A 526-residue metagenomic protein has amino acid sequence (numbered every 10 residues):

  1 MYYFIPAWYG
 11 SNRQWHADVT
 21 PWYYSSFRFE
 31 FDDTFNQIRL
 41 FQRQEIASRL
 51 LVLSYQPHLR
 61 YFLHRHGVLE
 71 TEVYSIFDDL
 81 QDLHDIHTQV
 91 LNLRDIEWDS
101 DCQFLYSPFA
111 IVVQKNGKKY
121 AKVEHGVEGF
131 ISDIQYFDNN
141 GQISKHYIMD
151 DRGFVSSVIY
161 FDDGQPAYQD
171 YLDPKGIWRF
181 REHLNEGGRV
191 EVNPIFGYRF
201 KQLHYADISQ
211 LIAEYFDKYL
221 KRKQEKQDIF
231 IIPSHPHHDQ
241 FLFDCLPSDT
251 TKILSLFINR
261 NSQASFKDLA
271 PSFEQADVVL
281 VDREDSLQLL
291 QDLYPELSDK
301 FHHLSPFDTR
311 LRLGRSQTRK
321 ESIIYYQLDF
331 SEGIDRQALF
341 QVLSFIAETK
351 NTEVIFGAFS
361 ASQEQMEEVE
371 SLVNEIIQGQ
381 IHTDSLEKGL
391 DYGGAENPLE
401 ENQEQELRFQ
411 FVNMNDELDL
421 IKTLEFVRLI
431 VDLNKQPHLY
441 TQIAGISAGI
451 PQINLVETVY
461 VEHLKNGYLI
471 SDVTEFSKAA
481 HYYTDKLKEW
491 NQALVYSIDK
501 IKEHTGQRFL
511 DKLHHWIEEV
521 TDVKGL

Functional and structural regions predicted by a protein language model:
Q202-I212, F216-H237: Short N-terminal targeting/anchoring amphipathic segment
D217-Q224, N259-V279: Membrane-proximal helix-turn-helix segments that form the acceptor-binding/catalytic region of lipid-linked
S272-S298: A short, active-site helix/loop in glycosyltransferases that binds the activated sugar's phosphate group
E284, T309-G394: Conserved catalytic-core segment of nucleotide-activated headgroup transferases in glycan assembly
K388-G393, Q405-D416: Active-site donor-binding acidic/aromatic loop of nucleotide-activated sugar and phosphosugar transferases involved
D416-V427: Short acidic alpha-helix that forms the nucleotide-activated donor recognition element in Leloir-type transferases
I430-L494, D499: Catalytic binding pocket for nucleotide-activated donors in carbohydrate/polymer assembly enzymes
L487-T521: A charged, aromatic-enriched C-terminal amphipathic alpha-helix characteristic of glycosyltransferases across folds
